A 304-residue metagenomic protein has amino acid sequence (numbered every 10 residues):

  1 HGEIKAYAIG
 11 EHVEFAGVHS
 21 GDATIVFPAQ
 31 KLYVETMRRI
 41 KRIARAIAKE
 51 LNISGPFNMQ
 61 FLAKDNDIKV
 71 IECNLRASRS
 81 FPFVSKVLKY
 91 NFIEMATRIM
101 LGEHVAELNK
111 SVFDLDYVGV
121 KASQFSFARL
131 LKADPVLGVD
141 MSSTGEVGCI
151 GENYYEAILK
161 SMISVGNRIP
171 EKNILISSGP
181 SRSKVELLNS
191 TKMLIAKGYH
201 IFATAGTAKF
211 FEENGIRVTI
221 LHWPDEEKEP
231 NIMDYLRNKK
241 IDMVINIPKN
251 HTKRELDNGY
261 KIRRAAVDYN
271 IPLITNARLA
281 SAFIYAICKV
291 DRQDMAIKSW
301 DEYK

Functional and structural regions predicted by a protein language model:
H1-E171, P180: ATP-dependent carboxylate activation and anion-phosphoryl transfer catalytic cores that bind Mg-ATP to form
R76, G179-S181, P248-T252: Short glycine-rich anion-binding loops that position phosphate/pyrophosphate groups of nucleotides and phosphorylated
Y154-L159, S178-R182, I201-A203, H222-M233: A general structural motif
M162-I174, M193-A196, D234-I241: Glycine-rich phosphate/diphosphate-binding loops that line cofactor/substrate pockets in enzymes
L175, G198-F210: Short internal beta-strands
A208-N231, Y235-L236: Active-site rim loops that border cofactor/substrate pockets in soluble metabolic enzymes
W223-P224, N231-K304: Peripheral docking tails and interdomain loops at the edges of cofactor- or intermediate-handling domains
